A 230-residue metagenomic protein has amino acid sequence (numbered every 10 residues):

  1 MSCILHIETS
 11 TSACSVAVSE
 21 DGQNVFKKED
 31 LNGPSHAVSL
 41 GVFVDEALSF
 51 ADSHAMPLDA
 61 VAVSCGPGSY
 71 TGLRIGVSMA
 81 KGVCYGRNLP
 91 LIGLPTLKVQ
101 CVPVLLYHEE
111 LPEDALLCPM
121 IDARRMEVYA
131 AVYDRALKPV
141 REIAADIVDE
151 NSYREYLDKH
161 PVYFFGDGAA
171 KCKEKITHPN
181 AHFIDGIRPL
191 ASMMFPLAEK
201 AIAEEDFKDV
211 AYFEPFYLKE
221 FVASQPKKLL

Functional and structural regions predicted by a protein language model:
M1-P67: N-terminal beta-alpha supersecondary unit
Q23-V25, S35, P90-P189, Y217 (+1 more regions): Surface "functional belts" at beta-alpha junctions
L31-S39, Y70, R74, S78 (+2 more regions): Residues at secondary-structure transition points
A47-A51, G86, V104, M194-I202: Stable alpha-helical structural segments in soluble proteins, enriched in small hydrophobic residues
A51-L58, Y85-L94, E110-P112: Phosphate-handling active-site elements
A62-T96: DPxDG-like acidic metal-binding loop motif
I184-L230: Acyltransferase
